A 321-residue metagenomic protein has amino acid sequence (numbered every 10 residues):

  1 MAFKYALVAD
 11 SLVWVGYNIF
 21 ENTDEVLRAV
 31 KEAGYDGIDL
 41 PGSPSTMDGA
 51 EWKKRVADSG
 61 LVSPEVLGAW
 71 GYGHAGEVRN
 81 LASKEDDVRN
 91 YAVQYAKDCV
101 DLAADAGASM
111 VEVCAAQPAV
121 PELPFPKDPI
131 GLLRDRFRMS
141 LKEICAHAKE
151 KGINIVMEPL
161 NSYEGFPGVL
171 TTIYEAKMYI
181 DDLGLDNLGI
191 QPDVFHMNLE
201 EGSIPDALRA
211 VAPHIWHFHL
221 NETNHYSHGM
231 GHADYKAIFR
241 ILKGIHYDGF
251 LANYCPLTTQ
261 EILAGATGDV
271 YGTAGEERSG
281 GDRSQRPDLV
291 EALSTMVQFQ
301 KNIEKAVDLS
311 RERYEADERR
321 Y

Functional and structural regions predicted by a protein language model:
M1-G16, F20-K31, L170-P192, H196-Y321: Histidine-acidic metal/acid-base catalytic patches
M1-V15, A69-A82, A115-F125: N-terminal small/glycine-rich loop or linker at the start of catalytic domains across soluble metabolic enzymes
A2, E25-E32, T46-G71, D101-G107 (+4 more regions): Acidic (Asp/Glu)-rich catalytic clusters
S11-V13, G42-P44, A69-Y72, A115-A119 (+4 more regions): Active-site-proximal loop/turn and secondary-structure-junction residues that shape catalytic pockets, frequently
W14, L40, N80, F125 (+3 more regions): Conserved short-loop catalytic and cofactor-binding motifs
D39, E65, E112, V156 (+2 more regions): Conserved beta-strand positions in the central sheet of alpha/beta enzyme cores
D48, P121, G165, H228 (+1 more regions): Glycine/Thr-rich phosphate-binding loops of Rossmann-like dinucleotide-binding domains
D58, A82-G189, R283, P287-V290 (+1 more regions): Active-site acidic/histidine proton-transfer and metal-coordination neighborhood in alpha/beta enzyme cores
